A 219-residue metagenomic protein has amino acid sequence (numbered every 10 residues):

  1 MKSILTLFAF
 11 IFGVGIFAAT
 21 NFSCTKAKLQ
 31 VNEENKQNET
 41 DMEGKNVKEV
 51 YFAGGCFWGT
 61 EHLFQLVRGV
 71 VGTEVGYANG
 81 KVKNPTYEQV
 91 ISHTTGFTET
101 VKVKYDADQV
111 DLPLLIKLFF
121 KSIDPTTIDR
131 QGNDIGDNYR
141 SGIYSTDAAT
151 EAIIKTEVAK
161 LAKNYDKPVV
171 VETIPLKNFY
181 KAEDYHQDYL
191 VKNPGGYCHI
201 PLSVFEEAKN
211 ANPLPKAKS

Functional and structural regions predicted by a protein language model:
S3-L5, T20-S219: Flexible coil/turn and secondary-structure edge motifs
L7-N21: Bacterial N-terminal signal peptides
